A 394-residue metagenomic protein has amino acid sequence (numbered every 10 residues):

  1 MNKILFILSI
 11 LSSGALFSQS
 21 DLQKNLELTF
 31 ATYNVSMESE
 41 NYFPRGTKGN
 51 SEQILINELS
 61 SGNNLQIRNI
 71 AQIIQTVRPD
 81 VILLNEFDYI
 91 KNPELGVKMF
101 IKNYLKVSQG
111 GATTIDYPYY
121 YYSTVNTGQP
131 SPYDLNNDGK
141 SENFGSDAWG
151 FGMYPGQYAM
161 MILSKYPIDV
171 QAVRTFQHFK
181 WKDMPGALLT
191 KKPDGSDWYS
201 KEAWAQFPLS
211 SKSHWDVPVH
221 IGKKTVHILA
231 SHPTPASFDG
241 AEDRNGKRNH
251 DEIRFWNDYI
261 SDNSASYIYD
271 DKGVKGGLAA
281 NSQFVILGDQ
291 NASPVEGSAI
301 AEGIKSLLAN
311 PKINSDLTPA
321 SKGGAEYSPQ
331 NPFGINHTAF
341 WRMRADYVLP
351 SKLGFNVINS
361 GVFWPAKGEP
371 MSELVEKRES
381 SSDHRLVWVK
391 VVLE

Functional and structural regions predicted by a protein language model:
M1-D21: Bacterial Sec-dependent N-terminal signal peptides
Q19-M160, L189-Q206, G222-V226, N257 (+4 more regions): N-terminal, active-site-proximal structural segment of metallo-dependent hydrolase catalytic domains
V35-S39, F87-K91, V125-P130, I168-V170 (+3 more regions): Solvent-exposed loop/turn segments at secondary-structure junctions within structured extracellular/periplasmic domains
R78, D116, Q157, I162-P167 (+2 more regions): Short loop/turn motifs at secondary-structure junctions
K91-V97, E242-D243, A299-E302: Short, flexible/disordered intra-domain loops and linkers
Q157, I162-K165, V170-L229, P233 (+2 more regions): Feature for exported/extracytoplasmic and membrane-associated proteins, marking the mature portion
P167-P185, L209, P218-V219, G246-I286 (+1 more regions): Metal-dependent phosphoester-hydrolase catalytic domains
V226-K247: Active-site His/acidic residue clusters
